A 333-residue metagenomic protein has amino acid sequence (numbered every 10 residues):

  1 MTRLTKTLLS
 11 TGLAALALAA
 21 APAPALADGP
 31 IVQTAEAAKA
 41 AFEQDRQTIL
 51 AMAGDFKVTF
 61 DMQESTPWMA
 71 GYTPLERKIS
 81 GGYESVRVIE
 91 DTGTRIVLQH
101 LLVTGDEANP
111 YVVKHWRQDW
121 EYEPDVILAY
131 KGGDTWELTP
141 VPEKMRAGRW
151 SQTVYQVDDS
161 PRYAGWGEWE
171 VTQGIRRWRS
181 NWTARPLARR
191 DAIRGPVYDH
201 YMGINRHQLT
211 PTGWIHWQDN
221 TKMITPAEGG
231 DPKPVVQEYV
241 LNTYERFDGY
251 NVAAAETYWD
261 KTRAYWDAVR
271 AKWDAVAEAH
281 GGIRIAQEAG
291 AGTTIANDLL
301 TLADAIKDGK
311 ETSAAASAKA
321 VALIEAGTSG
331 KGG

Functional and structural regions predicted by a protein language model:
M1-G12: Bacterial N-terminal signal peptides that target proteins for export
S10-A21: Bacterial N-terminal signal peptides
A21-A27: Sec/Tat signal peptide C-region and signal peptidase I cleavage site
K39-D55: N-terminal helix-cap/turn-to-beta initiation motif at the start of protein domains
P74-E76, S80-E90, Q99-L101, R117-Q118 (+2 more regions): Hydrophobic/aromatic beta-strand elements that line small-molecule binding cavities or substrate pockets in beta-rich
D91-G132: N-terminal intrinsically disordered, cationic/polar leader segments that include organellar targeting peptides
R146-M202, K222: Short helix-loop boundary/capping segments
D199-G333: Acidic, serine/threonine-rich low-complexity disordered tracts
